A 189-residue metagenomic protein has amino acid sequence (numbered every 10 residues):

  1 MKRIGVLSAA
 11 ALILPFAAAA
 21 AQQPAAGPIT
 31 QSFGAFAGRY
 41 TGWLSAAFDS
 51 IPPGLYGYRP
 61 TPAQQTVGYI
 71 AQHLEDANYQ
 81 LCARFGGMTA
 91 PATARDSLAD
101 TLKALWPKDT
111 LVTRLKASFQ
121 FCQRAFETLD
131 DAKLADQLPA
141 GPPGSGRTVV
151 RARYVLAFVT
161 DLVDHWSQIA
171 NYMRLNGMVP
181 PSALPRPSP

Functional and structural regions predicted by a protein language model:
M1-A9: Bacterial N-terminal signal peptides that target proteins for export
S8-A17: Bacterial N-terminal signal peptides
A21-T30: Cleaved targeting-peptide boundary
G34-S45, L55-A99, P139-P189: Short, contiguous alpha-helical
W43, A47-F48, C82, F121 (+1 more regions): Well-ordered alpha-helical scaffold segments within catalytic/enzyme domains
L102-A140, T148-H165: Acidic/histidine-rich alpha-helical segments that form the ligand environment of transition-metal centers
